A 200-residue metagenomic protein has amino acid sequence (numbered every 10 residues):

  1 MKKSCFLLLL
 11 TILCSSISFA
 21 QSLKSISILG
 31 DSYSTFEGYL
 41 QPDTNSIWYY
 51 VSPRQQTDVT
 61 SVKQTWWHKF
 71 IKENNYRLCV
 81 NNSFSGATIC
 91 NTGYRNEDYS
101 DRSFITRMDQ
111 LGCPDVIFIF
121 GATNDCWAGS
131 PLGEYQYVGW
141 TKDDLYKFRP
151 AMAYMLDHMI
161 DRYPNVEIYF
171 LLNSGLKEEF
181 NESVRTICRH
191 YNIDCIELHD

Functional and structural regions predicted by a protein language model:
S4-C14: Sec-dependent N-terminal signal peptides
I12, F70, N74, L156-M159 (+1 more regions): Hydrophobic, Leu/Ile/Phe/Ala-enriched alpha-helical segments that form helix-helix packing faces
S18-A20: Boundary at the C-terminal end of the N-terminal hydrophobic targeting segment
S22, D98-D200: Alpha-helical cap/lid subdomain in secreted, periplasmic, or secretory-pathway luminal O-acyl-processing enzymes
S25-S27, Y39-Y137, E178: Conserved SGNH/GDSL esterase-like catalytic core that processes O-acyl groups on lipids and polysaccharides
L29-G30, L171: Short hydrophobic segments within beta-strands
Y33-S34: Short active-site segment of divalent metal-dependent hydrolases/proteases that encodes the spacing between
